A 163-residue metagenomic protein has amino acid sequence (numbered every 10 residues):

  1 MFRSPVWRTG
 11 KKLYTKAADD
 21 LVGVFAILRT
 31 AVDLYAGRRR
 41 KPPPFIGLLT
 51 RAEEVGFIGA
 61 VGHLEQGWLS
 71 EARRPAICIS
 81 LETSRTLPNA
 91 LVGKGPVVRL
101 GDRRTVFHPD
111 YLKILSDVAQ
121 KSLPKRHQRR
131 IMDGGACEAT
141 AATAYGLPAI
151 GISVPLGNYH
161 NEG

Functional and structural regions predicted by a protein language model:
M1-L21, F25-G101, G135, A139: Acidic/histidine-rich catalytic neighborhood of metal-dependent amide-processing enzymes
G95-G163: Active-site-adjacent substrate-binding region of metalloamidase/peptidase-like peptide-processing proteins
